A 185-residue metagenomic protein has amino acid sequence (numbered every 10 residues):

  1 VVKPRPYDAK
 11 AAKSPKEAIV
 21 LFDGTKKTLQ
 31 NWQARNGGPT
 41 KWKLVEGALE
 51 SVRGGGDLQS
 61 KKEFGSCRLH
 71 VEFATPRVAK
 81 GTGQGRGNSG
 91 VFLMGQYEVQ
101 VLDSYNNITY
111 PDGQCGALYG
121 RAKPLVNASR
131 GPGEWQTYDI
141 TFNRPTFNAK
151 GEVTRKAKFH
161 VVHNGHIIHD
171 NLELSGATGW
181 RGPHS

Functional and structural regions predicted by a protein language model:
V1-S185: Carbohydrate-interacting regions of secretory-pathway proteins
